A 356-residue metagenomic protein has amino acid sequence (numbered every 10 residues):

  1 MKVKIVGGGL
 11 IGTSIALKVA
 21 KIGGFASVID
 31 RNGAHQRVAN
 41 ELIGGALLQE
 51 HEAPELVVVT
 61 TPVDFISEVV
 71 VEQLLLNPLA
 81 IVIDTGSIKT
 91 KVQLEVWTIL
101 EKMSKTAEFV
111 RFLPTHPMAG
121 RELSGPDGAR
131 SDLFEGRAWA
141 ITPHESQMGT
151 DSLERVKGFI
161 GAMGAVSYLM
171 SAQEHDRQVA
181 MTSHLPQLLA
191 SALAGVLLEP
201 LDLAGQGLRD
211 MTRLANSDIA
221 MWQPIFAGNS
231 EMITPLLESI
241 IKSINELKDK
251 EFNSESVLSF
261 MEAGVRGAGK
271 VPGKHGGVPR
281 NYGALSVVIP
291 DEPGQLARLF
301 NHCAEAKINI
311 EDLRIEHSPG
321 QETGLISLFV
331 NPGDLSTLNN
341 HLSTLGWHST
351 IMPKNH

Functional and structural regions predicted by a protein language model:
M1-L48: NAD(P)+-binding Rossmann beta1-loop-alpha1 motif at the extreme N-terminus of oxidoreductases
R31, T61, T85: Short beta->alpha hinge that forms the Motif I/post-I loop of the SAM-binding pocket
V57-V58, I83: N-terminal Rossmann-like NAD(P) cofactor-binding module of classical short-chain dehydrogenase/reductase
V69-D127: Rossmann-like NAD(P)(H) cofactor-binding subdomain of soluble oxidoreductases
L133-N216: Internal alpha-helical scaffold of NAD(P)-dependent oxidoreductase catalytic cores
P200-G267, N281-S286, E292: Interdomain hinge/lid region at the active-site interface of Rossmann-like NAD(P)-dependent oxidoreductases
G267-H356: A conserved regulatory-domain signal marking ACT and ACT-like small-molecule sensing domains and adjacent regulatory
